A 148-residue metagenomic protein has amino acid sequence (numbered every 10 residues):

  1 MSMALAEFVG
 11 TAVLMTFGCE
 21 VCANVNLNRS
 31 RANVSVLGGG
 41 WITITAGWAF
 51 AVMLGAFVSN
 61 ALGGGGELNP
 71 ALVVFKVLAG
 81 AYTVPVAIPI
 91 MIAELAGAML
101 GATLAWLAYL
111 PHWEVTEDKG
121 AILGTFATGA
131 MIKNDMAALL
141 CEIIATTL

Functional and structural regions predicted by a protein language model:
M1-L148: Membrane-interface helix-loop junctions and terminal tails of multi-pass membrane proteins
